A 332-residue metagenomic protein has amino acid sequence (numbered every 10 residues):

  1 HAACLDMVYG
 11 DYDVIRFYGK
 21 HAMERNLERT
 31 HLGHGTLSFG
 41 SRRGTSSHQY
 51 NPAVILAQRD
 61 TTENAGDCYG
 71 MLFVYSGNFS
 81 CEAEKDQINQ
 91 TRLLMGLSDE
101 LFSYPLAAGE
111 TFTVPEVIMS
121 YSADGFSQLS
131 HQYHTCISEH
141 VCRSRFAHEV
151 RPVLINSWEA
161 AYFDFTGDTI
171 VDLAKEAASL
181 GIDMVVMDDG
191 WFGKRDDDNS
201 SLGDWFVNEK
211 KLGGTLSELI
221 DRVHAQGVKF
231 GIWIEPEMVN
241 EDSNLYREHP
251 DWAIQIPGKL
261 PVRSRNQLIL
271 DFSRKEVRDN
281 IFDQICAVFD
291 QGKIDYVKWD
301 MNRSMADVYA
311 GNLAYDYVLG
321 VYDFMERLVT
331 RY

Functional and structural regions predicted by a protein language model:
H1-E84, E100: Polysaccharide-binding surfaces and accessory modules of carbohydrate-active proteins
P52, A57-F79, Y121-R145, V153 (+2 more regions): Glycine-rich, aromatic-flanked loop segments that form ligand/cofactor-binding clefts across common enzyme folds
Q87-A107: Short acidic, Pro/Gly- and aromatic-enriched capping/linker segments at domain boundaries
Y104-A123: Short Pro-Gly-centered flexible turn/kink motifs
F146-Y162: Glycine- and charge-enriched low-complexity intrinsically disordered segments
A147-P152, D183-K194, W233-P236, G292-R303: Core alpha/beta catalytic barrel or barrel-like domain that forms the active/cofactor pocket in diverse metabolic
S157, A161-R247, A253-I254, D279-N280 (+1 more regions): Aromatic- and glycine-enriched glycan-recognition loops and surfaces that form the carbohydrate-binding subsites
N208-Q226, Y246-Y332: Active-site neighborhood of glycoside hydrolase catalytic domains
